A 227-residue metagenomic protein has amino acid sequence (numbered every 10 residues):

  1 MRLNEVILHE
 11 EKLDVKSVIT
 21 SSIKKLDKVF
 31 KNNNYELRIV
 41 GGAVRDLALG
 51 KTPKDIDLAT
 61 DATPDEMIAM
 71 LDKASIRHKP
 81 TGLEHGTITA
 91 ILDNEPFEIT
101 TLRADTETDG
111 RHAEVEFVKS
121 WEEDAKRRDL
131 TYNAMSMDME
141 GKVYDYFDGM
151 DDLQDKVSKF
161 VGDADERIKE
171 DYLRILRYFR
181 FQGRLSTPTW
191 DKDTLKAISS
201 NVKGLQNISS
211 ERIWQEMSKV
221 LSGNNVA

Functional and structural regions predicted by a protein language model:
N4-A227: Catalytic cores of the polymerase beta-like nucleotidyltransferase superfamily and closely associated nucleotide
